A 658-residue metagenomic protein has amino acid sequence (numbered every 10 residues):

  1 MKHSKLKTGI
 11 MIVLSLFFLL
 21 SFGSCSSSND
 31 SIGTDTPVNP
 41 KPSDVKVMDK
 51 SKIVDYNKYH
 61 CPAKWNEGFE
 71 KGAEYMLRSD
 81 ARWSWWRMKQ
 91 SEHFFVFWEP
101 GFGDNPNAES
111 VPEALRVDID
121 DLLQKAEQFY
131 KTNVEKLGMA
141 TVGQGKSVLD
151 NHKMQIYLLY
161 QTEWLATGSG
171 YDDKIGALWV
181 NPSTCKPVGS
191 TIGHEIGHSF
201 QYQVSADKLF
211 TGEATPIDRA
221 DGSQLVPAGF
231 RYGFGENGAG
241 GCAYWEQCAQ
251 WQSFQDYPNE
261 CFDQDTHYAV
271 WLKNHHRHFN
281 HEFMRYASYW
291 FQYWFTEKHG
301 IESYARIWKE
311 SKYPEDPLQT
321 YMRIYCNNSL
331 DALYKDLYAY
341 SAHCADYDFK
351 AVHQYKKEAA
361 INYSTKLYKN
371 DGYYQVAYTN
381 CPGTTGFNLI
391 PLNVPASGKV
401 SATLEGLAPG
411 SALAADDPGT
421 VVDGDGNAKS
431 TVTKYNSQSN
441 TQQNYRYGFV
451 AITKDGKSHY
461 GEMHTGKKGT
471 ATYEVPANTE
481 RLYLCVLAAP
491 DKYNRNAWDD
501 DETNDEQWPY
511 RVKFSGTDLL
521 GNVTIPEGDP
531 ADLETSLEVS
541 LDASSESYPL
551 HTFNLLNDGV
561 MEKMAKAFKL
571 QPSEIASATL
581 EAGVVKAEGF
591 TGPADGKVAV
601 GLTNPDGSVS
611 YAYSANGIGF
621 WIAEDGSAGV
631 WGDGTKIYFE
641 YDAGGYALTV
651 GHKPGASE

Functional and structural regions predicted by a protein language model:
K2-M11: Bacterial N-terminal signal peptides that target proteins for export
S21-S24: C-terminal motif of bacterial Sec signal peptides marking the signal peptidase cleavage site
S26-S28: Bacterial signal peptide processing site
P40-I175, W179-I196, F200-G212, Q442-V450: Zn2+-dependent metallopeptidase catalytic core
A63-N66, E70-L77, G103-E113, K208-G238 (+2 more regions): Surface-exposed intrinsically disordered loops and tails
A177-C261: Zinc-dependent metallopeptidase catalytic helix centered on the HExxH motif and its immediate flanking segment
A269-K335, A339-H343: Active-site-proximal alpha-helical
P314-S536, S540-Y548, L556-V560: Beta/coil-rich, acidic/histidine-enriched accessory regions frequently appended to metallopeptidases
